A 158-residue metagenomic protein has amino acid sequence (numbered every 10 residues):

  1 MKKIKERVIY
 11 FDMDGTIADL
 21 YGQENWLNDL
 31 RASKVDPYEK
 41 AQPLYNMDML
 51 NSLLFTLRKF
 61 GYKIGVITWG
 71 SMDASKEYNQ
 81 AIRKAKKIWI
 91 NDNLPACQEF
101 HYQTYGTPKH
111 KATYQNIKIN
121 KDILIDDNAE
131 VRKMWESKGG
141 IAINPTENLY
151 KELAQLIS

Functional and structural regions predicted by a protein language model:
M1-K2, K111-K118, E152-S158: Short amphipathic alpha-helix with an adjacent loop that forms part of the alpha/beta core around
K2-W89: Alpha-helical substrate-recognition element adjacent to the catalytic core
V8, Y102-E130, W135: Conserved Lys-Pro-Asp/Glu-containing loop-to-beta segment of HAD-superfamily phosphomonoesterases, centered on
F55-K63, L149, L153-S158: Intrinsically disordered, low-complexity terminal extensions that flank but exclude the folded catalytic cores
K63, Q98-H101, I141: Conserved beta-strand segments of alpha/beta enzyme cores
I67-D73, F100-H110, E147: Acidic carboxylate-rich catalytic motifs and surrounding loops in phosphoryl-/glycosyl-chemistry enzymes
K86-Y102: Structural recognition of alpha->loop->beta junctions
N120-L156: Acidic, Mg2+-coordinating phosphoryl-transfer loop and its flanking beta/alpha structural elements, shared across
